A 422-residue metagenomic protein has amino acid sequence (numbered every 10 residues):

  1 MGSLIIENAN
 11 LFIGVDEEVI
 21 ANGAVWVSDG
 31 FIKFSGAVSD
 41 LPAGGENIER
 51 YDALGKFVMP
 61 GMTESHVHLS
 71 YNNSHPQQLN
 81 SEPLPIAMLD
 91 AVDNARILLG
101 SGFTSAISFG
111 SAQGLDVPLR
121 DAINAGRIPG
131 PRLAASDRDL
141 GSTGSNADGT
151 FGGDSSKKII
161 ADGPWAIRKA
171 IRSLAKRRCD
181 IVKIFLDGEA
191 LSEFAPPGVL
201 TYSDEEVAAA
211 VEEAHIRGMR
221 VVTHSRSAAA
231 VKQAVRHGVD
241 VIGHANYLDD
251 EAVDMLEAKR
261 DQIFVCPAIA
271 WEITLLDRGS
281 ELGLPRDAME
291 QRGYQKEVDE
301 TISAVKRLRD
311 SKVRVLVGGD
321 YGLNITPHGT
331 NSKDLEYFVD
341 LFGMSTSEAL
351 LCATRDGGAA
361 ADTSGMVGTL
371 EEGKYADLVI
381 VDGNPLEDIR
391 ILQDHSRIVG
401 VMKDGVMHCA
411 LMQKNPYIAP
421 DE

Functional and structural regions predicted by a protein language model:
M1-G44, V58, P385-I389, V406: N-terminal metal-binding scaffold of metallo-dependent hydrolase/deaminase domains
A9, I13, I20, A353-R355 (+1 more regions): C-terminal cap of metal-dependent C-N hydrolases
S39-M59, L84-P85: Active-site metal-binding motif and surrounding structural segment of the metallo-beta-lactamase
K56-A125, T143, E205, H237: Metal-associated gating/positioning segment near the N- to mid-region
P76-L89, T150-K169, R220-V222: Active-site mouth loops of central-metabolism enzymes
D90-D116, G130-D139, C179-S192, R220 (+3 more regions): Divalent metal-dependent hydrolysis catalytic cores, especially in the metallo-beta-lactamase
G188-D299, L316, Y321-L323, F342-M344 (+3 more regions): Active-site core of metal-dependent hydrolases
I216, R286-M289, D299-N384: His/Asp/Glu-enriched, well-ordered alpha-helical/loop segment that forms or immediately abuts the divalent-metal
